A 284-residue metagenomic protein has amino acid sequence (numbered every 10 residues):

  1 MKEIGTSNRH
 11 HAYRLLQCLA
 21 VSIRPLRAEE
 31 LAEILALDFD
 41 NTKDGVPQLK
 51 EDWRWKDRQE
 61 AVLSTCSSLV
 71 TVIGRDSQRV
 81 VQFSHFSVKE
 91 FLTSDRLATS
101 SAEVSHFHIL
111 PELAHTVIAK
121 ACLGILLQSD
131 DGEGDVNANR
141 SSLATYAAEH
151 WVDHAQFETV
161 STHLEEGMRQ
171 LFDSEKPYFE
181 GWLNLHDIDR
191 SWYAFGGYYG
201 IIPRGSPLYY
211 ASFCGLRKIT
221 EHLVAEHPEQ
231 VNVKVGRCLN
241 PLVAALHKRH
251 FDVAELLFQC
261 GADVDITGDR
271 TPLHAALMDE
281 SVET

Functional and structural regions predicted by a protein language model:
M1-V233, N240, A244-Q259: Leucine/isoleucine-rich amphipathic helices and adjacent mixed helix/strand linkers that form non-membrane
S94, G236, L273-A275: A short, hydrophobic/aromatic-rich structural module that often spans a beta strand with its adjoining loop
I201, V235, I266-G268: Ankyrin repeat boundary/linker residues
R217-K218, K248-I266, R270-H274, M278-T284: Ankyrin repeat (ANK) tandem alpha-helical domains that serve as protein-protein interaction scaffolds, prominent
